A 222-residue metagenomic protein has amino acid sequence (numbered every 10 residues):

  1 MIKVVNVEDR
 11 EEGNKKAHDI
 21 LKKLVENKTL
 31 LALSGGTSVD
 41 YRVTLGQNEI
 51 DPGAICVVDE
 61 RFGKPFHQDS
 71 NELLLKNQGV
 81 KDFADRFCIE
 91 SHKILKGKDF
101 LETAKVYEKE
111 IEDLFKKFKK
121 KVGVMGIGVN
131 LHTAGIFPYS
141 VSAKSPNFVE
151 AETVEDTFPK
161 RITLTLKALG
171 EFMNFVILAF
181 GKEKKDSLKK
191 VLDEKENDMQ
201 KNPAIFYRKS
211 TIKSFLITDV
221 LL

Functional and structural regions predicted by a protein language model:
M1, D51-V124: Ligand-binding beta-strand-loop-alpha-helix segment within the catalytic cores of soluble metabolic enzymes
M1-L31, F118: N-terminal glycine-/serine-/threonine-rich phosphate-binding loop
N27-N48: Glycine-rich N-terminal segment of FAD-binding domains in flavoprotein oxidoreductases, spanning the beta-loop-helix
A32-S38, M125-V129, F180: Glycine-rich beta-strand-to-loop/alpha-helix junction loops that act as flexible
Y41-P52, P138-P146, E194: A glycine- and small-aliphatic-rich helix-loop capping segment at beta-alpha/alpha-beta transitions that lines
A104, T133-Y139, S187-V191: A short secondary-structure junction signal
G123-K167: Class I SAM-dependent methyltransferase SAM-binding "motif I" and its flanking Rossmann-like core
M173-L222: ATP/nucleoside-binding phosphotransfer catalytic cores, i.e., glycine-rich phosphate-binding loops
